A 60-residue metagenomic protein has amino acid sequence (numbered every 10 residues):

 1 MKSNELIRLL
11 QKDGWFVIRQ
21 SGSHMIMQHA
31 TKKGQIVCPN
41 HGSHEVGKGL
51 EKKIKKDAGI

Functional and structural regions predicted by a protein language model:
M1-R19, H24-I26, T31-I60: Basic nucleic-acid-binding interfaces
